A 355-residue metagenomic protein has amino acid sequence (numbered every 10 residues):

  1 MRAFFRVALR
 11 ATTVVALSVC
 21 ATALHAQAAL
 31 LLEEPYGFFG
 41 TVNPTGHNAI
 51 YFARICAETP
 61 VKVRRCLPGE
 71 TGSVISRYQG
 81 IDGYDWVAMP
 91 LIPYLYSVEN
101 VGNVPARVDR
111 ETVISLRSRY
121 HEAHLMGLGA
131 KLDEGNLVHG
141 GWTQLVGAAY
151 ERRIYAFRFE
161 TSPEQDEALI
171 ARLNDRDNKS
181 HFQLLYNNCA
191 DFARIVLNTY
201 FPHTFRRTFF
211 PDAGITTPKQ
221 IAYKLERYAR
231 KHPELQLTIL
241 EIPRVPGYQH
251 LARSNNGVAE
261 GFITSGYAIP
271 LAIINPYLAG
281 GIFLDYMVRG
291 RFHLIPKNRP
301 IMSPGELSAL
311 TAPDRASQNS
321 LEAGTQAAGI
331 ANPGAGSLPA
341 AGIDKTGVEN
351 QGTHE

Functional and structural regions predicted by a protein language model:
M1-T12: Bacterial N-terminal signal peptides that target proteins for export
L30-G37: N-terminal post-signal-peptidase region of extra-cytosolic proteins
E33, V42-G46, I50-A57: N-terminal ordered "arm"
F38, N48-I50, E58-T59, R64-E160 (+2 more regions): Soluble extramembrane regions of membrane proteins in the secretory/endomembrane system
R117-E355: Activation targets extended, charge/polar-rich intrinsically disordered C-terminal tails
